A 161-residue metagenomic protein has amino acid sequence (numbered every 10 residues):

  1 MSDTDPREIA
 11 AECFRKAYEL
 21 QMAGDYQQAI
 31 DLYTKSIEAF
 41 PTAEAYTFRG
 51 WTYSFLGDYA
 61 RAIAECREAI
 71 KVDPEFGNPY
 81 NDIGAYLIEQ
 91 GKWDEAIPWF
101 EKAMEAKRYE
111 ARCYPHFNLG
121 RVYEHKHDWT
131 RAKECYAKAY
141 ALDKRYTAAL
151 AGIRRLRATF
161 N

Functional and structural regions predicted by a protein language model:
M1-E12, K107-E110: TPR-adjacent "capping" and linker segments in tetratricopeptide-repeat scaffold/adaptor proteins
M1-P6, H125, W129-N161: Terminal, low-structured helical/coil segments at or just beyond the last alpha-helical repeat
P6-E44, F48, F55: Alpha-helical segment of the N-proximal tetratricopeptide repeat
F14-M22, T47-F55, N78-I88, Y114-R121 (+1 more regions): Conserved alpha-helical positions within TPR/SEL1-like repeat arrays
A23-L32, L56-E68, Q90-E105, K126-C135 (+1 more regions): Structural signature of tandem alpha-helical TPR/SEL1-like repeats, specifically the intra-repeat loop/turn
I37, I70, M104-A106, Y140 (+1 more regions): A conserved position within tetratricopeptide repeats
F40-P41, P74, R108-E110, K144: Short coil turns that delineate tetratricopeptide repeat
I63-G91: Helix-adjacent hinge/juxtasegments
